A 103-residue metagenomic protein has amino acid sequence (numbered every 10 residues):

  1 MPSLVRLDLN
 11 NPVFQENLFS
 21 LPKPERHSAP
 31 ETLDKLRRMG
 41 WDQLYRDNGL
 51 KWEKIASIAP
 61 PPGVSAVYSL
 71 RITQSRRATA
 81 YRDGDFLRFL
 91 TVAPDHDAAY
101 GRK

Functional and structural regions predicted by a protein language model:
M1-R76, R82-K103: Basic, Lys/Arg-enriched alpha-helical interface segments
